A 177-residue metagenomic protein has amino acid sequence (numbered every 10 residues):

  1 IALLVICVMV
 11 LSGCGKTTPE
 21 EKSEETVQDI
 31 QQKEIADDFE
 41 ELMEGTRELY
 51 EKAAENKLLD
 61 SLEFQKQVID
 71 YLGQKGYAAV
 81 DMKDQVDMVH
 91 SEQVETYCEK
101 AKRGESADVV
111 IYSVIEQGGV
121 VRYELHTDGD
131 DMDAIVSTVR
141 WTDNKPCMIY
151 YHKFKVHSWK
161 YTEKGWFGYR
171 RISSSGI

Functional and structural regions predicted by a protein language model:
I1-L4: Sec-dependent signal peptide recognition, specifically the positively charged N-region followed immediately by
M9-G13: C-terminal motif of bacterial Sec signal peptides marking the signal peptidase cleavage site
T18-I177: Mature, Sec-exported extracytoplasmic domains of Gram-positive
